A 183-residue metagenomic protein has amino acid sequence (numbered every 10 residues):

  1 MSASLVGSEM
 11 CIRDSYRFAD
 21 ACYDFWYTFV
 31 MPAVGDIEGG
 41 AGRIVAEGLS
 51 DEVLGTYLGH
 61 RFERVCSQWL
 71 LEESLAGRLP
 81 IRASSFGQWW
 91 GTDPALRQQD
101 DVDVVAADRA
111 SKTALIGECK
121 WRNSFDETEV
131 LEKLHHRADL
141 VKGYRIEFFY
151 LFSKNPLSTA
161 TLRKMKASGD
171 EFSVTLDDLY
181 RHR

Functional and structural regions predicted by a protein language model:
M1-G7, I12: Single conserved hydrophobic/aromatic residue that forms the stacking wall/gate of nucleotide- or nucleobase-binding
D14-R183: A cross-kingdom feature that marks ATP-driven nucleic-acid transaction machinery
